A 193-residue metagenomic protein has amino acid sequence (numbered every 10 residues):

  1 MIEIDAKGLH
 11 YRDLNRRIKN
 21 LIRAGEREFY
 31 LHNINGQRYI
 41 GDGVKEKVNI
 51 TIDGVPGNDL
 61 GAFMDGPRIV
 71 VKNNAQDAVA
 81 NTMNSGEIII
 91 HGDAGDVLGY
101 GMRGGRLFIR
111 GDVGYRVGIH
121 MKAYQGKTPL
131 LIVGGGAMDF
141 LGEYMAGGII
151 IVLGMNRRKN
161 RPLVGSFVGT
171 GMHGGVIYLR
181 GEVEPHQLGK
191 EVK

Functional and structural regions predicted by a protein language model:
M1-K193: Long, distal/terminal scaffolding or interaction modules with repetitive or compositionally biased sequence
